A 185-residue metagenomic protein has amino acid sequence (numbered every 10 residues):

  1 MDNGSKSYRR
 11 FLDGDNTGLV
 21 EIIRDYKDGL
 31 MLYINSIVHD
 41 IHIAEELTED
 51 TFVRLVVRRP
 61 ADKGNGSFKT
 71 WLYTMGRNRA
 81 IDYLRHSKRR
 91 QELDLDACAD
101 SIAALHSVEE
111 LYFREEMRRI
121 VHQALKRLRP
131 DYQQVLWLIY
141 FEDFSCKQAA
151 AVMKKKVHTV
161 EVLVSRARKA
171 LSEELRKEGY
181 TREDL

Functional and structural regions predicted by a protein language model:
M1-G29, S36, K126, Y180-L185: N-terminal module of bacterial RNA polymerase sigma factors
L12-D13, D50-S67, S87: Sigma70-family region 2
L32, E46-V53, G66-N78: Structural recognition of an alpha-helix C-terminal capping motif at a helix-to-coil junction
P60-K63, T74-D94, R114: Arg/Lys-rich amphipathic alpha helix in sigma70-family domain 2
I81, Y132, K147, A151-E178: DNA-recognition helix of helix-turn-helix
R90-R114, R118, S145: Internal acidic/polar
E115, L125-Q133: Short helix-coil-helix linker/hinge
V135-I139: A short pre-motif secondary-structure segment
